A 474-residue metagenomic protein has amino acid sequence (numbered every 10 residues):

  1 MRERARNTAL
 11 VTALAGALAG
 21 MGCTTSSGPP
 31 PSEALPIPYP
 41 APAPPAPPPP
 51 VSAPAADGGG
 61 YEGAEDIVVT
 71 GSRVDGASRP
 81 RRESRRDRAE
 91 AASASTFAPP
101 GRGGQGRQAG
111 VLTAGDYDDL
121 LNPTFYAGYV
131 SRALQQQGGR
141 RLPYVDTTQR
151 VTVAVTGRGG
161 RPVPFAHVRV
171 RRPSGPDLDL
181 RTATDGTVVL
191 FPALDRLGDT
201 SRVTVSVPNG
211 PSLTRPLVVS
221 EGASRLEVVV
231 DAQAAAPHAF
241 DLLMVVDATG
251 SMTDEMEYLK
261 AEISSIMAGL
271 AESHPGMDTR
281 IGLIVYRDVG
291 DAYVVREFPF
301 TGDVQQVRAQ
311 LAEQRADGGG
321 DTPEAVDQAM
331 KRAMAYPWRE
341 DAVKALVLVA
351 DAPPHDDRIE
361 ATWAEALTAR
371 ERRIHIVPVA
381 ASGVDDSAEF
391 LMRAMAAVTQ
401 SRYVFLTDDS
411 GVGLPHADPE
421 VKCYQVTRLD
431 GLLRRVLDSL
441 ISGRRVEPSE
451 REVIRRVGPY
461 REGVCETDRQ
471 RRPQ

Functional and structural regions predicted by a protein language model:
M1-P31: Sec-dependent N-terminal signal peptides
L18, E65-S72, V153, V205: N-terminal secretion/transport leader regions
T24-S27, P176-T184, R202-Q474: Divalent cation-coordinating acidic motifs and surrounding scaffolds that mediate Ca2+/Mg2+/Mn2+/Zn2+-dependent binding
P29-G63, D75-T152, T156-P162, S174 (+1 more regions): Beta-strand-rich domain onsets/edges
V151, P164-V168, S201: Short beta-strand/loop motifs in extracellular/secreted proteins, especially within beta-sandwich accessory domains
A154-T156, R169, S206, V245: Residue-level recognition of well-ordered beta-strand positions that form the cores of beta-sheet-rich folds across
P162-A166, P173-A193: Short, acidic Ser/Thr/Gly-rich low-complexity loop/linker segments typical of extracellular and cell-surface proteins
L194-G198: Surface-exposed, short loops/turns at beta-strand junctions within beta-sandwich domains
